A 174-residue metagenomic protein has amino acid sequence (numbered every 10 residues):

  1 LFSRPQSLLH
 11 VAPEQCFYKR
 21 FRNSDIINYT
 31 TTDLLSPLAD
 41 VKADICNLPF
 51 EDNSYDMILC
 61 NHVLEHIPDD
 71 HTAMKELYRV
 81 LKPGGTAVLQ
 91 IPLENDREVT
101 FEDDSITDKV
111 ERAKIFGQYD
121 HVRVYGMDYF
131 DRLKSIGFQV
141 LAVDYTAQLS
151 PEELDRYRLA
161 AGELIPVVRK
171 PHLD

Functional and structural regions predicted by a protein language model:
S3-N47: Class I SAM-dependent methyltransferase SAM/SAH-binding core
V11, I58-L59: Hydrophobic beta-strand segment of the Class I
L34, C60, P92-E94: An acidic- and aromatic-residue-enriched active-site/binding cleft used to recognize and process polar
I45-I58: A short acidic, Gly/Pro-enriched loop at the edge of an enzyme's catalytic core that lines a small-molecule cofactor
L59-N61, T72: PRPP/pyrophosphate-binding module of the type I phosphoribosyltransferase fold
H62-H66: Short catalytic micro-motifs in class I SAM-dependent methyltransferases
P68-Y78, K82-D174: S-adenosyl-L-methionine-dependent methyltransferase catalytic module, highlighting the catalytic core
